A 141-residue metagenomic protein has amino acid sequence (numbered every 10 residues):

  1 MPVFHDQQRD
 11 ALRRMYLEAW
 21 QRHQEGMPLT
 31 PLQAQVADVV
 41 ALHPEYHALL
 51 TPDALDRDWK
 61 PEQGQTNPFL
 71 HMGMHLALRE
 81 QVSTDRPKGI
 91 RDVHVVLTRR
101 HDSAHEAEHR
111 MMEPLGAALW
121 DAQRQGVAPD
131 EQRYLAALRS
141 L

Functional and structural regions predicted by a protein language model:
M1-E45: N-terminal leader/targeting peptides and immediately adjacent processing regions
L32-T98: Aromatic-anchored, charged helix-turn/loop surface patch used as a conserved interaction hotspot
P68, L78, V82, G116-L119 (+1 more regions): Non-catalytic terminal/accessory segments
H109-E113: Well-ordered alpha/beta subsegment
V127-L141: Glycine-rich, aromatic-bearing surface loops/beta-hairpins
